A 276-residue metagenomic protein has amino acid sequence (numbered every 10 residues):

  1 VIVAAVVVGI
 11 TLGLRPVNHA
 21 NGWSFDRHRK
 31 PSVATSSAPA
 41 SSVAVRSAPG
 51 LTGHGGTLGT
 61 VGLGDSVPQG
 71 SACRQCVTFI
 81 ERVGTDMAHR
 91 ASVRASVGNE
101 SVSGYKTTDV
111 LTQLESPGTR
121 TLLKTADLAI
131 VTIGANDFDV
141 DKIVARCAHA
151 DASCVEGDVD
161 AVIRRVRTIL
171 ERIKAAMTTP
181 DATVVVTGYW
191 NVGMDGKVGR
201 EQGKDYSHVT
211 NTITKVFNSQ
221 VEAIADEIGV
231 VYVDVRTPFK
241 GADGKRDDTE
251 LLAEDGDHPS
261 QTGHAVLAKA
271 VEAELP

Functional and structural regions predicted by a protein language model:
V1-F25: Hydrophobic single-pass membrane-targeting/anchoring helices
D26-S103, R120: Serine-esterase "nucleophile elbow" of acetyl-processing enzymes
R46-H54, V110-A129, T168-D181: Short amphipathic alpha-helices and their capping/turn segments at secondary-structure boundaries
G59-G64, P68, S96-S101, D127-T132 (+2 more regions): Structural recognition of the beta-strand scaffold that forms the well-ordered cores of secreted hydrolase catalytic
S66-Q69, S101-T108, A135-V140, W190-D195 (+2 more regions): Solvent-exposed loop/turn segments at secondary-structure junctions within structured extracellular/periplasmic domains
G70-R164: Conserved SGNH/GDSL esterase-like catalytic core that processes O-acyl groups on lipids and polysaccharides
R165-V184, V216-V233: A structural motif corresponding to the C-terminal end of an alpha-helix and its immediate exit/capping segment
Y189-P276: Catalytic His-Asp segment of secreted/periplasmic serine-dependent ester chemistry enzymes
